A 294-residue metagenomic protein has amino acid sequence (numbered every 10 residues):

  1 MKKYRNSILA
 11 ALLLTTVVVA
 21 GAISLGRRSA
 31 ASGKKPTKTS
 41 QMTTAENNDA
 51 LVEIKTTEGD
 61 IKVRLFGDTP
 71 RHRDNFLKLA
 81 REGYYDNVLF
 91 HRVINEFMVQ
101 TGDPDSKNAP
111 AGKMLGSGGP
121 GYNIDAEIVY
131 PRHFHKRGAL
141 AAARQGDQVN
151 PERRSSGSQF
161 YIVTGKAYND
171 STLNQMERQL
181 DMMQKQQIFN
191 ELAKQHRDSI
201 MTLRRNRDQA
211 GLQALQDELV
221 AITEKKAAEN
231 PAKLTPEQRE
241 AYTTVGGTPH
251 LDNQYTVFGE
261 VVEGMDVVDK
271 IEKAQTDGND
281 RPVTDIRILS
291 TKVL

Functional and structural regions predicted by a protein language model:
K2-L294: Cyclophilin-like peptidyl-prolyl cis-trans isomerases
